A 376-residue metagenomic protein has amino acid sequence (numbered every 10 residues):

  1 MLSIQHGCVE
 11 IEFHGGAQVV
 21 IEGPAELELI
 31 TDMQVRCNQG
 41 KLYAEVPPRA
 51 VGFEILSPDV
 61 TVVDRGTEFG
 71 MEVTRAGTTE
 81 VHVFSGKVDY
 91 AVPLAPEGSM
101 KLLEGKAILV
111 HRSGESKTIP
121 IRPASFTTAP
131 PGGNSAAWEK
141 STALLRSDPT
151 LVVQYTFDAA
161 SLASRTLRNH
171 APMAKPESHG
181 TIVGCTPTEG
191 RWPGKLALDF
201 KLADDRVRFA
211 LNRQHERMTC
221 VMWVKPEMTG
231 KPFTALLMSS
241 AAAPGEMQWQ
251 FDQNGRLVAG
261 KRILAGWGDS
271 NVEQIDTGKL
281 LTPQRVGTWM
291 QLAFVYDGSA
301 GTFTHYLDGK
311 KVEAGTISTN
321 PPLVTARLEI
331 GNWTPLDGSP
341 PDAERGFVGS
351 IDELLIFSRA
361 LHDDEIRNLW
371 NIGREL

Functional and structural regions predicted by a protein language model:
M1, Q5-I108: Flexible, surface-exposed loop/linker segments and immediately adjacent secondary-structure boundaries
H14-G16, D59, A95, L202-D204 (+2 more regions): Glycine-centered tight beta-turn/hairpin loop motif at sheet-sheet or coil-to-beta transitions
Q39, S85, Q154, G184 (+2 more regions): Extracellular/lumenal ectodomain signal focusing on beta-strand-rich modules and carbohydrate-recognition contexts
E104, S113-E115, I119-P149, T302 (+1 more regions): Extended recognition patches within non-cytosolic domains
D148-Q154, A159-H179, T188, D199-W267 (+5 more regions): Extracellular glycan-recognition modules
R191, G315-S350: Flexible glycan-contacting loops in extracellular carbohydrate-active proteins
A265-Q291: Short, aromatic/His-centered strand-loop micro-motif at the edge of beta-sheets
F294-T316: Carbohydrate-binding surfaces in secreted/extracellular proteins
